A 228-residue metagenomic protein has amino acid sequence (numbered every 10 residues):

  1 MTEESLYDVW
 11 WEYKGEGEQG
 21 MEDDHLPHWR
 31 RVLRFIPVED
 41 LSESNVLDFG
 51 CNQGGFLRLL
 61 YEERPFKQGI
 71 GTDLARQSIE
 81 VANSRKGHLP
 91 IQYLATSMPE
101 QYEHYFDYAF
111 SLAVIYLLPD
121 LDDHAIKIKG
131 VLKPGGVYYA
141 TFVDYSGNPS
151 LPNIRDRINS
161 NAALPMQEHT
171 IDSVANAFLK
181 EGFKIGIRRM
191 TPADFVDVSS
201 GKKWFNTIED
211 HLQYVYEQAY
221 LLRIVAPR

Functional and structural regions predicted by a protein language model:
M1-E39, L59: Conserved class I S-adenosyl-L-methionine
Q53-M98: Class I SAM-dependent methyltransferase SAM/SAH-binding core
F110: A conserved beta-strand element that flanks and buttresses the S-adenosyl-L-methionine
A113-L117: Short catalytic micro-motifs in class I SAM-dependent methyltransferases
D122-P134: A short glycine-rich, Lys/Arg-flanked "PGG" loop and its adjoining helix->strand segment in the class I
Y139-A162: Conserved class I S-adenosyl-L-methionine
N153-R157, G186-R228: A C-terminal cap/extension of S-adenosyl-L-methionine-dependent methyltransferases that defines the acceptor-substrate
P165-G182, R188: Short alpha-helix
